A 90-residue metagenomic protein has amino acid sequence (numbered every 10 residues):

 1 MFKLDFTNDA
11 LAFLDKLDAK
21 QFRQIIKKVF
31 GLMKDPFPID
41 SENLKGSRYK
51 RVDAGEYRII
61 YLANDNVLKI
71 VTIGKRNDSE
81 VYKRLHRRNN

Functional and structural regions predicted by a protein language model:
M1-K28: Arg/Lys-rich, positively charged N-terminal/basic patches that mediate binding to nucleic acids
M1-L4, K16, A54, L62-N90: Enriched for short, Lys/Arg-rich terminal
L11, I60-L62: Short, surface-exposed helix/turn micro-motifs that flank interaction/cofactor sites
K20, G31, D35, R76 (+1 more regions): A short linear boundary/processing microfeature
K27-D53, V81: A short, surface-exposed loop/turn module that caps and links secondary-structure elements
Y57: ATP phosphate-binding glycine-rich loop
